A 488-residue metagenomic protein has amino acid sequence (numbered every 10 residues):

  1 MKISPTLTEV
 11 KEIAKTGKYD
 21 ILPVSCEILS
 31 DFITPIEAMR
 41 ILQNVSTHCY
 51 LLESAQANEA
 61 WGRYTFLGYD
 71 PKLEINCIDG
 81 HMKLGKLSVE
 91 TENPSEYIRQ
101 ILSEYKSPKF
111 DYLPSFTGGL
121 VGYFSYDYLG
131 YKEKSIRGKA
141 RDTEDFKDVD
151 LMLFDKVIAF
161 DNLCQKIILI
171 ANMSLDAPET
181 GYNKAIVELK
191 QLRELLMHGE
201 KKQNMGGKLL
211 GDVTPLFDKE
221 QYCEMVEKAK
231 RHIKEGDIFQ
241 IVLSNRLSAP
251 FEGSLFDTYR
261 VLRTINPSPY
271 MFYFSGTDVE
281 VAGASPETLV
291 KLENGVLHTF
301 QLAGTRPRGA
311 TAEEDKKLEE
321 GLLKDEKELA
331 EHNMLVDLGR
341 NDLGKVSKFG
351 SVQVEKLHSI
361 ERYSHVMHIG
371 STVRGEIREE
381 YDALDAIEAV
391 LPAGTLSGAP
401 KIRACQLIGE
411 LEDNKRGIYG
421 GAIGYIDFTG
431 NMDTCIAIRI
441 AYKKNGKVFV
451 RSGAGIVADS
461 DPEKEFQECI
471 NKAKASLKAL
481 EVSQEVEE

Functional and structural regions predicted by a protein language model:
M1-E488: Extended alpha-helical targeting/anchoring segments, especially N-terminal organellar/secretory targeting helices
